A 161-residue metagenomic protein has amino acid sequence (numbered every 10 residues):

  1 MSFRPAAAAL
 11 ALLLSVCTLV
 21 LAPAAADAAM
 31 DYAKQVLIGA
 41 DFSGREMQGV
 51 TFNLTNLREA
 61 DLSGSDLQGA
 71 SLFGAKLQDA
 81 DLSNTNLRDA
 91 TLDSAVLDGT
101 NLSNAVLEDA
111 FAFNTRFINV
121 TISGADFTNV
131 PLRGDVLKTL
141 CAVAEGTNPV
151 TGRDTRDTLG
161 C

Functional and structural regions predicted by a protein language model:
S2-A7, C17-G160: Tandem repeat scaffolds
A9-L13: Sec-dependent N-terminal signal peptides
